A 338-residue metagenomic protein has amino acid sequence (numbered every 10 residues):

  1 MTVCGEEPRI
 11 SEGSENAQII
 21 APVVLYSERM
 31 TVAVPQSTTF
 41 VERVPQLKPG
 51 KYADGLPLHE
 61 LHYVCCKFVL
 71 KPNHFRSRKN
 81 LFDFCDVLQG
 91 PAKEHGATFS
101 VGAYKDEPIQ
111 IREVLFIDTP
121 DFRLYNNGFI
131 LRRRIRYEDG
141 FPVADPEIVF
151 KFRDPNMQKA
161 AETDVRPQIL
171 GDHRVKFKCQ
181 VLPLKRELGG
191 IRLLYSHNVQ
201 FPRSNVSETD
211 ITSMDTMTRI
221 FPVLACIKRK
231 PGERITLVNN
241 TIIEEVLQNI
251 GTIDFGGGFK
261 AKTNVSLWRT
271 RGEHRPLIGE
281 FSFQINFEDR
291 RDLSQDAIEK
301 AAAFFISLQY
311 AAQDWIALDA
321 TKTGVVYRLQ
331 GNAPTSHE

Functional and structural regions predicted by a protein language model:
C4, E15-E338: Phosphate-end processing signature that detects enzymes handling 5′-triphosphorylated RNA and polyphosphate
